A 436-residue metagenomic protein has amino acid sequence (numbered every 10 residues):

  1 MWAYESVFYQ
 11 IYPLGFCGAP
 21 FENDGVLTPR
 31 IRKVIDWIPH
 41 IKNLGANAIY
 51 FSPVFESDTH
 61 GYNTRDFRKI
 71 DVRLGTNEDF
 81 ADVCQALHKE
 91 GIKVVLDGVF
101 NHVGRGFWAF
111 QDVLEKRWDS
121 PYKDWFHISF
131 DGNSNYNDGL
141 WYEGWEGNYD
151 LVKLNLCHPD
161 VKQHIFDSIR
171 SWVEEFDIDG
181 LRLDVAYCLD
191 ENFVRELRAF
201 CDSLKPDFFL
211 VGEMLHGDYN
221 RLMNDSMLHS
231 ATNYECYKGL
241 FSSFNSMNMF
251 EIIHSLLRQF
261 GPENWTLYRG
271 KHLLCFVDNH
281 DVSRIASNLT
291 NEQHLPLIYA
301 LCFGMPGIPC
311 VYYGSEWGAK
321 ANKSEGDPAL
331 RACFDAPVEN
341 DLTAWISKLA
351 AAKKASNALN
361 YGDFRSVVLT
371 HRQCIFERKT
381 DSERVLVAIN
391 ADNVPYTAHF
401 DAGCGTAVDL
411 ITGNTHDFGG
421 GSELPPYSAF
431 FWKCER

Functional and structural regions predicted by a protein language model:
M1-K93, N101-V103, W108-D112, G147 (+2 more regions): N-terminal structural segment of carbohydrate-active enzymes
W2-E5, F21-V26, E251-G405, T412 (+1 more regions): Loop/helix patches that line or flank the sugar-binding groove of alpha-linked glycan CAZymes
V7-Q10, I49-F51, V94-L96, L181 (+4 more regions): Hydrophobic faces of well-ordered beta-strands that scaffold small-molecule active sites in alpha/beta enzyme cores
L14-I31, N63-N77, G147-K162, D179-C188 (+3 more regions): The substrate-binding groove and active-site-proximal loops of carbohydrate-active enzymes, especially glycoside
V26-L27, H60-D71, F100-G139, D225-E235 (+1 more regions): Aromatic- and acidic-residue-enriched segments that line the glycan-binding/catalytic groove of carbohydrate-active
E90, L114, E174, D184-L267 (+5 more regions): Active-site-proximal helices and loops of the catalytic beta/alpha 8
E90, W108-L151, G239-P262: Core domains of carbohydrate- and sulfate-ester-processing enzymes
F418-R436: C-terminal beta-strand-rich structural cap/linker in extracellular carbohydrate-active enzymes
